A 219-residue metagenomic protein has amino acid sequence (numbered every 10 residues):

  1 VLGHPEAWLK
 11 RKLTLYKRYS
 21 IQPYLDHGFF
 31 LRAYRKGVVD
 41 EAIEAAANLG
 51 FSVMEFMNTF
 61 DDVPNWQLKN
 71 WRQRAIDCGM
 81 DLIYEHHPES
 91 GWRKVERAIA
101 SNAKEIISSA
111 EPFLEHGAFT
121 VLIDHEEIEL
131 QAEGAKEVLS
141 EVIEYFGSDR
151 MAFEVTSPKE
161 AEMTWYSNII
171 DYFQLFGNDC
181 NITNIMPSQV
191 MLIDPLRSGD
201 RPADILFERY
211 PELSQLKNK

Functional and structural regions predicted by a protein language model:
V1, I21-H27, M54-F56, L82-H86 (+3 more regions): Hydrophobic faces of well-ordered beta-strands that scaffold small-molecule active sites in alpha/beta enzyme cores
V1-H4, Y24-V38, H86-I107: Active-site mouth loops of central-metabolism enzymes
G3-L15, R32-E41, N58-I83, E129-V142 (+2 more regions): Active-site-adjacent beta->alpha loops and helix N-cap segments on the catalytic face of soluble alpha/beta enzymes
Y19-S20, C78, H116, D149: Helix C-cap/helix->beta junction micro-motif
D40-E55, A98-T120, Y145-S148, I170-V190: Structural recognition of alpha->loop->beta junctions
L49-I128: Conserved anion-binding
E144-K219: C-terminal alpha-helical cap/extension of soluble enzyme domains
